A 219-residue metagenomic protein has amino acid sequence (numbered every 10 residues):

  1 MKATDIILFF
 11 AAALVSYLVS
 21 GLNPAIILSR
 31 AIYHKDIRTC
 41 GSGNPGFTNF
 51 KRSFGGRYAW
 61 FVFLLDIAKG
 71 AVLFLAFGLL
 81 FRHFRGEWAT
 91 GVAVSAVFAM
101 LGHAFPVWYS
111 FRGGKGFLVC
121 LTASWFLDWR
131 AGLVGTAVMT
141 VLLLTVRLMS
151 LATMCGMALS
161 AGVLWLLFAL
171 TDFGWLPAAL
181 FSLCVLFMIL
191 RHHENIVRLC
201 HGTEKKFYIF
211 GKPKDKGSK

Functional and structural regions predicted by a protein language model:
M1-A11, F74-V94, W125-A131, L166-L180: Helix-coil boundary and interhelical linker segments in multi-pass alpha-helical membrane proteins
I7-I32: N-terminal signal-anchor transmembrane alpha helix
S16-S20, A99-H103, T140-L143, L164 (+1 more regions): Alpha-helical transmembrane segments of multi-pass membrane proteins
I26-A59, G113, V197-K219: Cytosolic, membrane-interface loops and tails of multi-pass inner-membrane proteins
D36-G46, V107-L121, L148-G156: Short, non-helical or kinked segments that cap or interrupt transmembrane helices
K51-G56, F77-L80, F98, G116-V146 (+1 more regions): Interfacial segments of multi-pass membrane proteins
R52-G78, S95: Multi-pass membrane catalytic core of lipid/isoprenoid biosynthesis enzymes
L133-G135, M149-M157, D172-S182: Loop-to-transmembrane alpha-helix initiation sites
